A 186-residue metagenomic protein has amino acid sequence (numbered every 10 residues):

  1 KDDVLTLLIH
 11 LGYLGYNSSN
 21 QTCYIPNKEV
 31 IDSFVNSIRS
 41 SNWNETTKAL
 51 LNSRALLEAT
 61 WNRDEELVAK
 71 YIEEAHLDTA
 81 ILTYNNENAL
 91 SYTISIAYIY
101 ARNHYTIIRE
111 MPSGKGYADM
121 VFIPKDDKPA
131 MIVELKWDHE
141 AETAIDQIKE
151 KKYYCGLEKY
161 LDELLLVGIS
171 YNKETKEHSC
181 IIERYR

Functional and structural regions predicted by a protein language model:
K1-A141, D146, E150-K152, E163 (+1 more regions): Extended alpha-helical interface modules used as scaffolds for assembling large macromolecular complexes
K152-G156, D162-S170: Low-complexity, intrinsically disordered Gly/Pro/Thr-rich segments
S170-E177: Short, conserved secondary-structure transition motifs
